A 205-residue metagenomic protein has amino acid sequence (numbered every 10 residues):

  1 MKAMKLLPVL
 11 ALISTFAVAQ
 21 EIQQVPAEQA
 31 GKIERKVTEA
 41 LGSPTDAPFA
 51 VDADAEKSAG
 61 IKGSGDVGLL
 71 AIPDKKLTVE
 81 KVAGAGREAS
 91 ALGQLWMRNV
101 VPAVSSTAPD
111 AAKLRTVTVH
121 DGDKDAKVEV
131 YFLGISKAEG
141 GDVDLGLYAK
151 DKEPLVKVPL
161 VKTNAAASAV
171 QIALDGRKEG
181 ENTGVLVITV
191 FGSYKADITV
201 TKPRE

Functional and structural regions predicted by a protein language model:
M1-K2: N-terminal secretory signal peptides that target proteins for export/translocation
K5-T15: Bacterial N-terminal signal peptides
A19-M97, V117-V119, E153-E205: Primarily secretory-pathway and cell-envelope proteins
G84-K152: Mid-length scaffold segments of soluble, non-membrane domains
